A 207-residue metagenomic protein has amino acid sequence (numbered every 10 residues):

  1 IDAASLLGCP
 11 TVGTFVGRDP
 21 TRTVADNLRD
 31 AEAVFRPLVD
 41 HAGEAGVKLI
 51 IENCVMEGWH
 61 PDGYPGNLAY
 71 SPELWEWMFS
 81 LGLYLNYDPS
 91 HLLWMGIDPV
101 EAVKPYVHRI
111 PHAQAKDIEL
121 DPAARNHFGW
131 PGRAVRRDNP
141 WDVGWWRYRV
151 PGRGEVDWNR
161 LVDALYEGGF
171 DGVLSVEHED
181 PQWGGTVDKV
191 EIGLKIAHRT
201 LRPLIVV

Functional and structural regions predicted by a protein language model:
I1-K48, H91, Y166, P181 (+1 more regions): Structural motif corresponding to the early beta-alpha repeats
A4, L49, D88, A113 (+3 more regions): Conserved, mostly hydrophobic/aromatic
P10, P111, D171-G172: Short acidic/polar active-site loop segments enriched in Thr and Asp
P20-V24, E57-D62, Q182-G185: A short acidic, helix-capping loop that chelates divalent metal ions and anchors anionic groups
R36-E155, I205: Acidic/histidine-rich catalytic cores of soluble enzymes
R153-E167: A short, acidic, amphipathic alpha-helical segment used as a generic capping/interface helix at domain edges
S175-I192: A short, acidic, flexible beta-alpha connecting loop/helix-capping segment that sits on the rim of active
V187-V207: C-terminal helical cap(s) of enzyme catalytic domains, especially alpha/beta-barrels
